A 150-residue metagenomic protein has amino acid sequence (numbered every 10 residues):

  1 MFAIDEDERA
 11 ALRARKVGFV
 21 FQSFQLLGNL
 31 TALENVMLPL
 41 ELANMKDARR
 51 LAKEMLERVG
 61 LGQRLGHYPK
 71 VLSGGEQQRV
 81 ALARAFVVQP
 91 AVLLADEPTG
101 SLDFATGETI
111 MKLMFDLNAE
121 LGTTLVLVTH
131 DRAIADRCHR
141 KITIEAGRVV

Functional and structural regions predicted by a protein language model:
M1-I144: ABC family nucleotide-binding domain
A146-V150: Conserved switch/coupling elements of ABC/ABC-like ATPase nucleotide-binding domains
